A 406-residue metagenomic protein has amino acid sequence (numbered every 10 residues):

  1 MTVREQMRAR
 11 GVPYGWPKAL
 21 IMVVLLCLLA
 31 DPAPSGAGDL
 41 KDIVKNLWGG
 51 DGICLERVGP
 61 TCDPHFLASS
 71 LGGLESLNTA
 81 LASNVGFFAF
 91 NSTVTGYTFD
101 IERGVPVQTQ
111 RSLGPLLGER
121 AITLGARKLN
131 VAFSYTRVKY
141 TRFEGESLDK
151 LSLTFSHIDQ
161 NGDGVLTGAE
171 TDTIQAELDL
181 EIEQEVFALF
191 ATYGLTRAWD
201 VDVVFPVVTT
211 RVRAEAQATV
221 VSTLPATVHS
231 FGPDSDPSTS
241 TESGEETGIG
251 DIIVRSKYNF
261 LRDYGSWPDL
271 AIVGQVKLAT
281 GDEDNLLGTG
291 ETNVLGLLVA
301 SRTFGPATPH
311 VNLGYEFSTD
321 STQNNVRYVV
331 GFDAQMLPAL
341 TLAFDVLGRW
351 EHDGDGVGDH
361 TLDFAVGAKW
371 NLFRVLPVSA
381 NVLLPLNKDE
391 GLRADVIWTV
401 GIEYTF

Functional and structural regions predicted by a protein language model:
M1-V3, L28, E177: Short intrinsically disordered, low-complexity coil segments enriched in acidic
M1-W16: N-terminal secretory signal peptides that target proteins for export/translocation
M7-A9, L20, N259, N371: Residue-level detector of intrinsically disordered/flexible regions characterized by low predicted structural confidence
G15, A19, P34-G36, V208: Intrinsically disordered, low-complexity segments enriched in proline/serine/threonine
K18-D31: Bacterial N-terminal signal peptides
G36-S318, N325-R327, G331-F406: Transmembrane beta-barrel domains of Gram-negative outer membranes and organellar outer membranes
